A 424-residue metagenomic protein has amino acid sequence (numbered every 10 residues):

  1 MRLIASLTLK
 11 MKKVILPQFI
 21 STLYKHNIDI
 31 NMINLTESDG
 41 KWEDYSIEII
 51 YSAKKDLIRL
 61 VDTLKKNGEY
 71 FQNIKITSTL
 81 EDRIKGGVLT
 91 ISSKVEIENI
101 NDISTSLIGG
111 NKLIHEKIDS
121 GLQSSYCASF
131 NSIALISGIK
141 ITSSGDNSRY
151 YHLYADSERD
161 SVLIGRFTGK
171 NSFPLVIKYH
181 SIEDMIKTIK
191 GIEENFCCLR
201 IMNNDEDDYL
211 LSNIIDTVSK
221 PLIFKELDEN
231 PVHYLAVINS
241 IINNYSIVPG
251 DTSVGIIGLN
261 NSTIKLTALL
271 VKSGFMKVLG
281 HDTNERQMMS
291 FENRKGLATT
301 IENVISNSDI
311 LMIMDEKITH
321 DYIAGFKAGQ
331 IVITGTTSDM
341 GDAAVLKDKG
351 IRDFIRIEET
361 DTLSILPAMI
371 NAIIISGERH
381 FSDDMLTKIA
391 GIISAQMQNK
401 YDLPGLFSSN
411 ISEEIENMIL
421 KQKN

Functional and structural regions predicted by a protein language model:
M1-I91: A conserved regulatory-domain signal marking ACT and ACT-like small-molecule sensing domains and adjacent regulatory
V95-S124: An N-cap/entry alpha-helix motif that binds or orients negatively charged groups
I136, I182, T188-V232: Phosphate/diphosphate ligand-binding glycine-rich loop within oxidoreductases
I141-T168, S219, D228, V232-E316: Glycine-rich phosphate/diphosphate-binding loop of Rossmann-like nucleotide-binding domains
E193, P249, V304-S306, I323-F326: A short, aliphatic-rich alpha-helical micro-motif
R200-N203, L222-I223, M312-S364: ADP-ribose/adenylate-binding Rossmann-like module
F224-V232, G258, E358-D361, F407-S408: Active-site nucleophile and cofactor-binding loops and adjacent substrate-binding regions of central metabolic enzymes
I242, A343-K423: Adenosine-phosphate binding glycine-rich loop
